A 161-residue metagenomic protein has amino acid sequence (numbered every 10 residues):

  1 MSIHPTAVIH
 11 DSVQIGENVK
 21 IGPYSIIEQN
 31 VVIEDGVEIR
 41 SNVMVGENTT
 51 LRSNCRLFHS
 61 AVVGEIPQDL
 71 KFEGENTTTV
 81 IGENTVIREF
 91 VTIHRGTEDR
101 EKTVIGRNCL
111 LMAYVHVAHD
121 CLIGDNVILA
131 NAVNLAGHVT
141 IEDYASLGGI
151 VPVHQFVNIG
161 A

Functional and structural regions predicted by a protein language model:
S2-A161: Structural signal for interior beta-strand "rungs" in well-ordered beta-sheet cores of soluble enzyme domains
